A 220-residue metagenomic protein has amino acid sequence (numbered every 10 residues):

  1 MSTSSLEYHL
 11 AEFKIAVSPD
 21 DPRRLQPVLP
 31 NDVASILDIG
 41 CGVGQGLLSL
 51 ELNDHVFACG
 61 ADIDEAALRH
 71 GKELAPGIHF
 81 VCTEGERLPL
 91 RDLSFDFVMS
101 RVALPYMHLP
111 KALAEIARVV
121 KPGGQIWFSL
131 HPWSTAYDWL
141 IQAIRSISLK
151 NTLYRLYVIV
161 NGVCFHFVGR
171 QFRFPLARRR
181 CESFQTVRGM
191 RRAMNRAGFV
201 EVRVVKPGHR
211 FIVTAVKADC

Functional and structural regions predicted by a protein language model:
M1-D32, Q45-S49: Conserved class I S-adenosyl-L-methionine
V33-G42: Conserved class I S-adenosyl-L-methionine
V43-R87: Class I SAM-dependent methyltransferase SAM/SAH-binding core
M99: A conserved beta-strand element that flanks and buttresses the S-adenosyl-L-methionine
K111-P122: A short glycine-rich, Lys/Arg-flanked "PGG" loop and its adjoining helix->strand segment in the class I
W127-V158: Conserved class I S-adenosyl-L-methionine
R180-A197: Short alpha-helix
A197-C220: Core SAM-dependent methyltransferase catalytic element
